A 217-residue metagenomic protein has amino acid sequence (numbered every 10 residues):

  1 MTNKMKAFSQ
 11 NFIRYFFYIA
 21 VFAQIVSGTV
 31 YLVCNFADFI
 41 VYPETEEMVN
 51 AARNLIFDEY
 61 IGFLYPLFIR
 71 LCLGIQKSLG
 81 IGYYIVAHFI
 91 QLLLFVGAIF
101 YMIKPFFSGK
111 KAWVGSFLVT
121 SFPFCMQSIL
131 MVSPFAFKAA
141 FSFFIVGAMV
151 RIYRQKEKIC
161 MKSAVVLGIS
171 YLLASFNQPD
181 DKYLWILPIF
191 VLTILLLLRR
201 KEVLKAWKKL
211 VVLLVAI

Functional and structural regions predicted by a protein language model:
M1-T29, L213: Start-transfer (signal-anchor) and selected internal transmembrane alpha helices of multi-pass inner/ER membrane
L32-V49, F57-C72, S78: Extracytoplasmic catalytic/substrate-binding loops of multi-pass membrane glycan-assembly enzymes
F63-P66, I81-H88, S116-A139, L172 (+1 more regions): Aromatic- and kink-enriched transmembrane "portal" helix at the membrane-lumen/periplasm boundary that abuts
F89-G109, F144, A148: Transmembrane-helix motifs of polytopic, lipid-linked glycan transferases
I99-P123, A139-A140, M161: Transmembrane-helix signature of polytopic, membrane-embedded enzymes that assemble or transfer cell-envelope glycans
Y101, F137-Q155, L167-Y171, P188-I189: Specific aromatic-rich, kink-prone transmembrane helix
I159-S163, R200-A216: Membrane-interfacial entry segments at the cytosolic side of transmembrane helices
S163-Q178, L213-A216: Membrane-interface alpha helices of multi-pass inner-membrane proteins
